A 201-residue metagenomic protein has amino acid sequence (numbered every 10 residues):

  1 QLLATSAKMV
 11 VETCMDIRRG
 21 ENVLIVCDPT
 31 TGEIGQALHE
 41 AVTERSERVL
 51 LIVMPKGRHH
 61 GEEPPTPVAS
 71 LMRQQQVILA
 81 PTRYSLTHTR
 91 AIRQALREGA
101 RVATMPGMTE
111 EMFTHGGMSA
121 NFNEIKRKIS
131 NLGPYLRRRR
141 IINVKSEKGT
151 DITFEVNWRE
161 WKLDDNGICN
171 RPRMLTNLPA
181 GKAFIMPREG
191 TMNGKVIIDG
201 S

Functional and structural regions predicted by a protein language model:
Q1-G200: Active-site bordering "gate/hinge" segments that shape substrate access to catalytic or cofactor-binding pockets
